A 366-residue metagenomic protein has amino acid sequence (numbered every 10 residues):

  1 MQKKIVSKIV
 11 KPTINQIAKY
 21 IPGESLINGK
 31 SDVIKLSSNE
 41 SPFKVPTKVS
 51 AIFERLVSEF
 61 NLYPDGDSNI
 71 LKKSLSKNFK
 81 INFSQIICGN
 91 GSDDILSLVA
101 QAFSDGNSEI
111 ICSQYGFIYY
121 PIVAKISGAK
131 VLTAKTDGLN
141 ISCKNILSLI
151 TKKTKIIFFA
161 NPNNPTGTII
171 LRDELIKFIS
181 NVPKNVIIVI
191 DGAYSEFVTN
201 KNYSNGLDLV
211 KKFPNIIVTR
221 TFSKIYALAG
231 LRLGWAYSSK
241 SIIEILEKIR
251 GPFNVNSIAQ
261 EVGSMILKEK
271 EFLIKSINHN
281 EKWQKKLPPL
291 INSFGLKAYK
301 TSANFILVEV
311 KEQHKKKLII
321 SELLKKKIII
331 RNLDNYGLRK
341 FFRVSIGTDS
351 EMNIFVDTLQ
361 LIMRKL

Functional and structural regions predicted by a protein language model:
M1-L62, L366: N-terminal "arm"/small-domain region of PLP-dependent enzymes with the aminotransferase-like
V6, A102-F159: PLP-dependent aminotransferase-like
S68-E109: Phosphate-binding glycine-rich loop
N82-I86, N107-E109, K153, N185 (+3 more regions): Short acidic capping loops at alpha-helix termini that bridge into adjacent secondary structure
K125, I141-K152, P165-I188, G192-I225: Active-site pre-lysine segment of PLP-dependent enzymes
N215-Y299: PLP-dependent aminotransferase class I/II
E281, S293-K326, F342, I346: Conserved PLP-binding catalytic core of the aspartate aminotransferase-like
Q313, S321-K326, R331, N335-L366: PLP-dependent enzyme catalytic core of the Aspartate aminotransferase-like
